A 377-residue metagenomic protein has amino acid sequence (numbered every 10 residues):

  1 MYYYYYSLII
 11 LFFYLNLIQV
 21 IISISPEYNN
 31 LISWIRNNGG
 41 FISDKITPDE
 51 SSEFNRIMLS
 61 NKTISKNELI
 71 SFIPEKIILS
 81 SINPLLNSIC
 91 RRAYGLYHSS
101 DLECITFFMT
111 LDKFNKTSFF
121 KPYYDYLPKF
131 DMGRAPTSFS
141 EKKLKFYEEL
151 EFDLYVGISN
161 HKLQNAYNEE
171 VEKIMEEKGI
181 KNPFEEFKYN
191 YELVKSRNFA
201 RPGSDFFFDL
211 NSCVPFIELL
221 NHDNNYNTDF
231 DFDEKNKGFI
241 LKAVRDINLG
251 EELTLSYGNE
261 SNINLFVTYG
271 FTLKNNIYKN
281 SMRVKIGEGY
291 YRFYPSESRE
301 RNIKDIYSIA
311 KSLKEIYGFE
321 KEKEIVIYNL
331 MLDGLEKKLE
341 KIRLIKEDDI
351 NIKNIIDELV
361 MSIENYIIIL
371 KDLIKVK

Functional and structural regions predicted by a protein language model:
Y4-L8, I105, P122-F130: Alpha-helical transmembrane segments
Y4-V20: Cleavable N-terminal signal peptides of Sec/SRP-targeted secreted and luminal proteins
I24-I77, S81-N87, Y94, K113-K377: Long, positively charged leader/targeting segments at protein N-termini
C90-R91, H98: Acidic, aromatic-enriched beta-alpha/helix-loop junctions
F108-M109: E2/UBC-UEV (E2-variant) core
